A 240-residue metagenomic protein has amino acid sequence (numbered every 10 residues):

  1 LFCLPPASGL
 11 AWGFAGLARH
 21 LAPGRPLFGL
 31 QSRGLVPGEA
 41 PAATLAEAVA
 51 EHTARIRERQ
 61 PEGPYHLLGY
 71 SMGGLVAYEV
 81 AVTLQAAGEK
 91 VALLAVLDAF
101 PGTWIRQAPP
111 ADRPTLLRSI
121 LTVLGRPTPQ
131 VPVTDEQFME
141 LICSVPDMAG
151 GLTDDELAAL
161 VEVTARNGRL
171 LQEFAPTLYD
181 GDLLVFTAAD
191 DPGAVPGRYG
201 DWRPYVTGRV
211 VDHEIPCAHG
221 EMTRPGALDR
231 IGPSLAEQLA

Functional and structural regions predicted by a protein language model:
L1-A240: A hydrolase-biased, glycine/serine/histidine/acidic-enriched motif that marks catalytic-domain neighborhoods in diverse
